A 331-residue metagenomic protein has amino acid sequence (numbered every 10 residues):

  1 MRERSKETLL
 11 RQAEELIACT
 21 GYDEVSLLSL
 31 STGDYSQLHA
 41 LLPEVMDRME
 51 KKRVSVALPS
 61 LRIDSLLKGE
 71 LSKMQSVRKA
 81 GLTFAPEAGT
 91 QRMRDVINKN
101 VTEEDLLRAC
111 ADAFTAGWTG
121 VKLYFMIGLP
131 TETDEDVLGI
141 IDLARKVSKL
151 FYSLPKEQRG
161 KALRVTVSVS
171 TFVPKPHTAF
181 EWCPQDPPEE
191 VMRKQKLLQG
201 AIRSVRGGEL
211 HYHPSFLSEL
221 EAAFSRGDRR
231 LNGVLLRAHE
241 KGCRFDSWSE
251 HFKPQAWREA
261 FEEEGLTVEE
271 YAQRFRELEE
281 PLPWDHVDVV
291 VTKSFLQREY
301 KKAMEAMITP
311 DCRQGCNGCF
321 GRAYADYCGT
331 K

Functional and structural regions predicted by a protein language model:
R2-R4: Conserved S-adenosyl-L-methionine
K6-A13: Phosphate-binding active sites in nucleotide-utilizing proteins
E14-T166, S170: Conserved SAM/AdoMet-binding glycine-rich loop
C19-S26, K51-S55, T115, S153 (+6 more regions): Intrinsically disordered or highly flexible coil/loop and linker segments, enriched in small and charged/polar residues
S36, L66-E70, R92-I97, I127-E135 (+3 more regions): Flexible glycine/acidic-rich beta-alpha junction loops that bind and position SAM and/or redox cofactors in anaerobic
M192-R203: Two-metal-ion acidic nuclease core segments, chiefly of the RNase H-like superfamily
S204-K331: Radical SAM enzyme core and accessory elements
